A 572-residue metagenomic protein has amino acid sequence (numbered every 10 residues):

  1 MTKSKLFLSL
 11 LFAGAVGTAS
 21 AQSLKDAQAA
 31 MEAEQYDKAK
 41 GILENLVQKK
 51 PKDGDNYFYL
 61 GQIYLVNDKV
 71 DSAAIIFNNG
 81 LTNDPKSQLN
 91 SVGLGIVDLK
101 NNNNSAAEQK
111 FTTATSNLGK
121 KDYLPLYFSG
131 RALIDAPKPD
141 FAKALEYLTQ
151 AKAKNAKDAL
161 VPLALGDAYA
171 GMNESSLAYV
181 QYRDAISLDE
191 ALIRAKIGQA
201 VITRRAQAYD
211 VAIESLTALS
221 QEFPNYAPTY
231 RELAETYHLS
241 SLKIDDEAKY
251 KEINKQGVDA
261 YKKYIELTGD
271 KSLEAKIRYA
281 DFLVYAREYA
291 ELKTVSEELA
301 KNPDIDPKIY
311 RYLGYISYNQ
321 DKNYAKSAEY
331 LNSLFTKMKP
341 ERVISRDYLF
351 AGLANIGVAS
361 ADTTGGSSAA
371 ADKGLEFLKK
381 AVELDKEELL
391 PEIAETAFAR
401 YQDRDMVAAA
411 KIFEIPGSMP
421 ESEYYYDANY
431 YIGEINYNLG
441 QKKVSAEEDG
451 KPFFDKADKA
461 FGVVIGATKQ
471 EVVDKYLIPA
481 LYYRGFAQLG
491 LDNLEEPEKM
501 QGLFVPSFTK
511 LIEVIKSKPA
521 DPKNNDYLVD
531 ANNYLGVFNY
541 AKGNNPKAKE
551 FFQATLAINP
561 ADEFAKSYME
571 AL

Functional and structural regions predicted by a protein language model:
S4-Y540, F564-A571: Alpha-solenoid helical repeat scaffolds
A541-A571: C-terminal amphipathic alpha-helix
